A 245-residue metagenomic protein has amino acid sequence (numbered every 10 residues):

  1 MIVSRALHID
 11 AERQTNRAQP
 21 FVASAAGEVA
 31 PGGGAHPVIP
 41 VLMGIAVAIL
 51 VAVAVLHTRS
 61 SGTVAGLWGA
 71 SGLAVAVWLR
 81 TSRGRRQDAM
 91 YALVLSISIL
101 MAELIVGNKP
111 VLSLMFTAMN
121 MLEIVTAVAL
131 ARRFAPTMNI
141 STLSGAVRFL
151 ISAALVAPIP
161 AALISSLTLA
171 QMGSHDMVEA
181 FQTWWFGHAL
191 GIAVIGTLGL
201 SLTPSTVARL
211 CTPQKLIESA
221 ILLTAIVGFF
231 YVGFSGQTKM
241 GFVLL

Functional and structural regions predicted by a protein language model:
V3-G66, A70-H175, I192-L245: Short helix-perturbing small/polar motifs within transmembrane alpha-helices
V178-G191: Short aromatic-rich membrane-water interface segments that cap or initiate transmembrane helices in multi-pass membrane
